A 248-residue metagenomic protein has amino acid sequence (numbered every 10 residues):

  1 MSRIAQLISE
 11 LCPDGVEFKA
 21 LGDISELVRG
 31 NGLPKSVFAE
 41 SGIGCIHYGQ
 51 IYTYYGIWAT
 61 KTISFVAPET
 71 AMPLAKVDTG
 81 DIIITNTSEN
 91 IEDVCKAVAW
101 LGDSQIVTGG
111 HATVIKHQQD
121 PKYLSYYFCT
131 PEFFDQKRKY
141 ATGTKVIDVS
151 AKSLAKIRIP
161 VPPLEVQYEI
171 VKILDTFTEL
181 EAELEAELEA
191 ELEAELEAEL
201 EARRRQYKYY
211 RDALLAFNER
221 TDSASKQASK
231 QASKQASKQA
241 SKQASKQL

Functional and structural regions predicted by a protein language model:
M1-L248: Charged, alpha-helix-forming regions
